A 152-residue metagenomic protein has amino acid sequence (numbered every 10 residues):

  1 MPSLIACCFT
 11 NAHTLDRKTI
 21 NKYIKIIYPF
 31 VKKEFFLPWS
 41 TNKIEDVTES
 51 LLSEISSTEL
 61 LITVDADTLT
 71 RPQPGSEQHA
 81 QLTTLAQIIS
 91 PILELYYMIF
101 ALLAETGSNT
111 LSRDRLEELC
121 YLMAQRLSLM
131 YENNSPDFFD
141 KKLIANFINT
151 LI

Functional and structural regions predicted by a protein language model:
M1-I152: Membrane-interfacial terminal anchoring regions of lipid-handling membrane enzymes
